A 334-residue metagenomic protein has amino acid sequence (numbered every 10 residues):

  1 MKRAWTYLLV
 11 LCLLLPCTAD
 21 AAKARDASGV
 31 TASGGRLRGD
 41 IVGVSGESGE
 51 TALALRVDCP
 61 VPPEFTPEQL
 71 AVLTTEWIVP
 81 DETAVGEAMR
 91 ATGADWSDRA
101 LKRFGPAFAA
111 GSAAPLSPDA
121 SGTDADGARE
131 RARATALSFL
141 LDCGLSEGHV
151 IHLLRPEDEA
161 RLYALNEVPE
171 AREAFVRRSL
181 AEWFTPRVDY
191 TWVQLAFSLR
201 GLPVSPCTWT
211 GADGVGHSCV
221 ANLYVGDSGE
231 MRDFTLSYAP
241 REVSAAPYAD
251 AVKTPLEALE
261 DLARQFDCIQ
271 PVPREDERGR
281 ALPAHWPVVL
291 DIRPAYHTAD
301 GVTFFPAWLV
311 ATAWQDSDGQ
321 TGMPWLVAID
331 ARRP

Functional and structural regions predicted by a protein language model:
R3-A21: Sec-dependent N-terminal signal peptides of Gram-positive bacterial secreted proteins and lipoproteins
L9, L53-L55, R264: Residue-level detector of alpha-helical transmembrane segments in integral membrane proteins
T18, P62-E64, H285, V289 (+1 more regions): Intrinsically disordered, low-complexity segments enriched in proline/serine/threonine
D20-G214, S237-E242: Preferential activation on post-signal-peptide N-terminal prodomains/segments of secreted or lumenal proteins
T135, F139-T321: Segments that shape or occlude catalytic/ligand-binding pockets
G322-A331: Intrinsically disordered terminal and processing segments
